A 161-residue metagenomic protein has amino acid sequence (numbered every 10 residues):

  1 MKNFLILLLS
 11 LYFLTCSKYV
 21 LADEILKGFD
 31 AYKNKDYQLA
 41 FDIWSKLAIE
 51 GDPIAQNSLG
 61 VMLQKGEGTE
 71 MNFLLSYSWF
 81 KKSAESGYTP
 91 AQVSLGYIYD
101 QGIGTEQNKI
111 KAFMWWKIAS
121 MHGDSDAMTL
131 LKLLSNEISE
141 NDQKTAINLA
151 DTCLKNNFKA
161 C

Functional and structural regions predicted by a protein language model:
L21-E24, P53-A55, T89-A91, S125-M128: Helix-start (N-cap) detector for alpha-helical repeat units in TPR-like alpha-solenoids, especially tetratricopeptide
E24-A31, K46-L47, S58-K65, S94-Q101 (+1 more regions): Hydrophobic face of amphipathic alpha-helices that form TPR/SEL1-like repeat modules and related alpha-solenoid
A31-D36, I49-D52, K65-E67, N72 (+5 more regions): Short helix-capping/linker turns of helical repeat alpha-solenoids
A127-C161: Terminal, low-structured helical/coil segments at or just beyond the last alpha-helical repeat
